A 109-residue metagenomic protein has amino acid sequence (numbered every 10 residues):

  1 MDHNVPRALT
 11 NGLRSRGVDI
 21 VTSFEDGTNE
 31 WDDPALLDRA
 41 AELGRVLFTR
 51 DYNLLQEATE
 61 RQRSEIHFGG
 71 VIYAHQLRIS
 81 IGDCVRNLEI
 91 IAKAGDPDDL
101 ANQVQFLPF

Functional and structural regions predicted by a protein language model:
M1-D2, L47: Short, hydrophobic beta-strand segments that form beta-sheet elements in well-ordered domains
D2-H3, R7, N11-S15, T28 (+2 more regions): Acidic, PIN/NYN-like endoribonuclease modules and their adjacent C-terminal/linker elements
D19-W31: Conserved BB-loop
S23, L47, Q105-P108: Intrinsic disorder/low-structure terminal segments
F24, R50-D51, H75: Short beta->alpha connector loops at strand-helix junctions that form conserved, small/polar/Pro-enriched
D33, A41-E60: Acidic, metal-binding active-site segment of PIN/NYN-like and related structure-specific nucleases
